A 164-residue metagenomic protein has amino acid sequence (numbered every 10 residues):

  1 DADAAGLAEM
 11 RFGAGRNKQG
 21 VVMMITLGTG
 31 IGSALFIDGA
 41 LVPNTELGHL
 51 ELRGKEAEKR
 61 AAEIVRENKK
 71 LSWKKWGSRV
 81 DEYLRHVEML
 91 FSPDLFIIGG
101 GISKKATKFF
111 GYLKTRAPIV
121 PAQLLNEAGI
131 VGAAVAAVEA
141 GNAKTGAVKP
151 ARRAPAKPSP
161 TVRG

Functional and structural regions predicted by a protein language model:
D1-A8: A glycine-rich, Thr/Ser-enriched phosphate-binding loop motif common to dinucleotide/cofactor-binding enzymes
A8-L27, L35-G164: ATP-binding/phosphotransfer module of carbohydrate and carboxylate kinases, centering on a glycine-rich
G32: Conserved beta-strand and immediately adjacent loop positions that scaffold enzyme active sites
